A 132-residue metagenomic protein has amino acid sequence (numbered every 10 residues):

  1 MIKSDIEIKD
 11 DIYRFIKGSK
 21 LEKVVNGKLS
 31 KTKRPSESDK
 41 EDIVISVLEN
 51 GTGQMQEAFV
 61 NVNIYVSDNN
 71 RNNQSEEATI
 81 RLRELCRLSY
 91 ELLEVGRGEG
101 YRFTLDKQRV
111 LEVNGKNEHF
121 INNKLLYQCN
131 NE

Functional and structural regions predicted by a protein language model:
M1-V24, S46-E132: Charged, amphipathic alpha-helical segments and their flanking helix caps
K28-D39: Short acidic low-complexity segments
E37-V47: A short, hydrophobic beta-strand-centered structural micro-motif
